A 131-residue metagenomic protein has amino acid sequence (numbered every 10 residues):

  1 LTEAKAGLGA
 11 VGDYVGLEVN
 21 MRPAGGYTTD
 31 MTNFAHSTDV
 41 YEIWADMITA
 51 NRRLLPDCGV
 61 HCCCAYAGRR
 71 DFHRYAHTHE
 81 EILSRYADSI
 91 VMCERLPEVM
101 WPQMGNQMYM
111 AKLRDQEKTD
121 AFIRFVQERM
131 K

Functional and structural regions predicted by a protein language model:
L1-Y27, Y66-H79: Conserved metal-phosphate-binding beta-hairpin within the catalytic cores of diverse ATP-dependent phosphoryl-transfer
G7, V19, T29, L55 (+1 more regions): Short, flexible coil/linker segments at or flanking structured domains
L8, A35-T38, V60, R95: Generic detection of intrinsically disordered/low-complexity segments and helix-coil linkers/edges
G12-G16, N33, D88, M92: Generic secretory/membrane-interface signal
N20-H36, R95: Glycine-rich phosphate/pyrophosphate-binding beta-alpha loops
H36-M47: C-terminal, non-catalytic macromolecule-binding modules
A45-K131: Peripheral (often C-terminal) accessory segments that flank ATP-dependent C-N-forming ligase machineries
